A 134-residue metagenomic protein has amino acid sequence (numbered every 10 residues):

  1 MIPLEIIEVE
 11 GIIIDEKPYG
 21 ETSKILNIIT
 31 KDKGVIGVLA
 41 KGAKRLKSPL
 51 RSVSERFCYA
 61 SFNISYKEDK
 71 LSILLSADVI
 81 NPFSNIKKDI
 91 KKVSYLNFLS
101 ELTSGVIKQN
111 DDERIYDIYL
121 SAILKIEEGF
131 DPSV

Functional and structural regions predicted by a protein language model:
M1-K24, I29-V134: Non-catalytic alpha-helical scaffolds and adjoining flexible linkers that form interface surfaces for assembly
